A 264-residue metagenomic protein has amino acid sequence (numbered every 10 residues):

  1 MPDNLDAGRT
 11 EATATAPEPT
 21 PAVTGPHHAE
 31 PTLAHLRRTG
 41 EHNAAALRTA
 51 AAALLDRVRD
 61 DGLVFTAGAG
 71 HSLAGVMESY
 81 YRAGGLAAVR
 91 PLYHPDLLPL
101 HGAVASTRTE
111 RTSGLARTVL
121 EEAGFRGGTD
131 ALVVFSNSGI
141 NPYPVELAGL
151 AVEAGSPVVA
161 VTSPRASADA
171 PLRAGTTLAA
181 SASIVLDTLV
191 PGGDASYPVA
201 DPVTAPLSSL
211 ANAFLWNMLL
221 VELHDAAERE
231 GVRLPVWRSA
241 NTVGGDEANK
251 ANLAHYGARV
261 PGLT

Functional and structural regions predicted by a protein language model:
M1-H42: Generic N-terminal amphipathic, Lys/Arg-enriched alpha-helix
P2-G8, V236-T264: Phosphate-binding loop/pocket of nucleotide- and phosphate-handling active sites
T20, A45-T49, T107, R111-L115: Short secondary-structure boundary/capping elements
L33, D194-S196, F214, H224-N252: Internal, active-site/partner-interface "lid" segment
H42-R59, V119: A short, well-structured juxtamembrane/interface segment
A46-A50, V64-T66, E228-W237: Flexible, glycine/charged-enriched surface loops at secondary-structure junctions
T66-H224: Glycine-rich phosphate-binding loops that contact phosphosugars or nucleotide phosphates
